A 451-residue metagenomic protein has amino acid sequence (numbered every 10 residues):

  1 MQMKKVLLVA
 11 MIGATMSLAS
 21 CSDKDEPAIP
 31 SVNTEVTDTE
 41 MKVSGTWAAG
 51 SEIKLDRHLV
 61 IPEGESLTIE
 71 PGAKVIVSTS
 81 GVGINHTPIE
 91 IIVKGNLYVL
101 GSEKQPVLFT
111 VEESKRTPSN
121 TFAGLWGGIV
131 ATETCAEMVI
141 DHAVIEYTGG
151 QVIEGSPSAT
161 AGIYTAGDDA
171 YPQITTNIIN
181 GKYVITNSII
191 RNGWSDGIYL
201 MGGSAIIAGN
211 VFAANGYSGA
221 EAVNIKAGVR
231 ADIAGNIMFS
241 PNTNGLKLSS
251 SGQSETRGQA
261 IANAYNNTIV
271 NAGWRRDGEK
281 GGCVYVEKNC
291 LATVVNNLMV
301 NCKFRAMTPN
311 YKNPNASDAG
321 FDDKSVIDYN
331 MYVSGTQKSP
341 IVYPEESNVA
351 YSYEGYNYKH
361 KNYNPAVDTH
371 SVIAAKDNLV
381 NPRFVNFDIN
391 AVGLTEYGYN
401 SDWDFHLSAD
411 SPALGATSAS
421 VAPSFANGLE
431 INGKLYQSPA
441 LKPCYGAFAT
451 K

Functional and structural regions predicted by a protein language model:
M1-M3: N-terminal secretory signal peptides that target proteins for export/translocation
V6-A14: Sec-dependent N-terminal signal peptides
S17-S20: C-terminal motif of bacterial Sec signal peptides marking the signal peptidase cleavage site
D23-T68, S78-G95, G101-S102, P106-K451: Extracellular beta-rich repeat passengers
V75: Active/ligand-binding-proximal structured segments within catalytic/core domains that scaffold catalytic residues
